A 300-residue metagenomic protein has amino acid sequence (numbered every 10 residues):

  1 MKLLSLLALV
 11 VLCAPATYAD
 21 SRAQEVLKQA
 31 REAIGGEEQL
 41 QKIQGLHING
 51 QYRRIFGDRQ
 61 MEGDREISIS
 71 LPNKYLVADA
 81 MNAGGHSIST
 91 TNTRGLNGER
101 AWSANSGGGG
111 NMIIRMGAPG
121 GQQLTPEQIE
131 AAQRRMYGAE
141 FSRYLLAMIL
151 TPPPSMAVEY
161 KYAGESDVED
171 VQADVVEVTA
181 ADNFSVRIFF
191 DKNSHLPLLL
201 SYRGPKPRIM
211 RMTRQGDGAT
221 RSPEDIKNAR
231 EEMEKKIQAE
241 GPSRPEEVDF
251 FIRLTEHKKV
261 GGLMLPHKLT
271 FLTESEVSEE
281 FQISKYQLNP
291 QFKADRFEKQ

Functional and structural regions predicted by a protein language model:
S5-A14: Bacterial N-terminal signal peptides
A16-A23: Boundary at the C-terminal end of the N-terminal hydrophobic targeting segment
E25-K28, E32-R115, M156-G164: N-terminal mature ectodomain segment of secretory-pathway/periplasmic proteins
F56-Q60, G85, F141-S142, D182-S185 (+1 more regions): Solvent-exposed loop/turn segments connecting transmembrane beta-strands in outer-membrane beta-barrel proteins
N92-R94, P119-Q122, E127, A131-R134 (+3 more regions): Catalytic loop of the DD-peptidase/beta-lactamase superfamily, centered on the K-T-G motif and neighboring
W102-L145: Acidic/charged, solvent-exposed loop-and-adjacent secondary-structure segments enriched in E/D, K/R, S/T, and G/P
M136-E177, L198: Short, conserved active-site entrance elements at the starts or edges of catalytic domains
E165-Q300: Gly/Pro-enriched, hydrophobic low-complexity segments that function as extracytoplasmic propeptides/linkers
